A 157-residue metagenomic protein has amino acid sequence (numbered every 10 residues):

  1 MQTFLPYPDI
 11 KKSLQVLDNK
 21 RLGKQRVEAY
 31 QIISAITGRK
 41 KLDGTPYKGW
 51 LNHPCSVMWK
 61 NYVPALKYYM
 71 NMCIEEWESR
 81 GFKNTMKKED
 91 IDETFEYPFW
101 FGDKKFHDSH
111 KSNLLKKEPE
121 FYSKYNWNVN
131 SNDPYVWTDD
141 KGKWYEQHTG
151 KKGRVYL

Functional and structural regions predicted by a protein language model:
M1-L157: Expand to "…catalyze enediolate/carbanion chemistry for C-C bond making/breaking, isomerization, decarboxylation
